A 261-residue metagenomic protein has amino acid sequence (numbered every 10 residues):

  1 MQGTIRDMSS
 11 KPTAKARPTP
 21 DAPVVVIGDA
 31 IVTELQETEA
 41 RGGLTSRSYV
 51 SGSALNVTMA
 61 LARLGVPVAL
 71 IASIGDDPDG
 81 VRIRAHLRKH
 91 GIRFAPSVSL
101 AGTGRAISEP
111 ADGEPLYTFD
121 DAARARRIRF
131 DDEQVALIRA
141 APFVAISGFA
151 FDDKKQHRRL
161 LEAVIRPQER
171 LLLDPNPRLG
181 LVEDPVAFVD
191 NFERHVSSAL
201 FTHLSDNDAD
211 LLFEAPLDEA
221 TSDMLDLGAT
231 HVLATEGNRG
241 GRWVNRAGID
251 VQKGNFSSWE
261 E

Functional and structural regions predicted by a protein language model:
Q2-H90, S258-E260: Glycine-rich phosphate/adenosyl-contacting loop at the front of the ribokinase-like
Q2-V25, L217-E261: Conserved phosphate-binding/catalytic region of the ribokinase-like
V26-I27, P96, L172-D174, H203-L204 (+1 more regions): General beta-strand structural signal in soluble alpha/beta enzymes
E34, V66-G148: Conserved N-terminal subdomain of the carbohydrate kinase-like
P67-V68, F94, E169-L171, V232: Hydrophobic anchor at the start of a short beta-strand that flanks the dinucleotide cofactor-binding loop
A136-L137, R194-H195, L225: Structural alpha-helical scaffold elements that stabilize or flank donor/cofactor-binding regions in carbohydrate
F143, S147-A220, R239-G241: Conserved beta-alpha-beta core of the PfkB/ribokinase-like small-molecule kinase fold
